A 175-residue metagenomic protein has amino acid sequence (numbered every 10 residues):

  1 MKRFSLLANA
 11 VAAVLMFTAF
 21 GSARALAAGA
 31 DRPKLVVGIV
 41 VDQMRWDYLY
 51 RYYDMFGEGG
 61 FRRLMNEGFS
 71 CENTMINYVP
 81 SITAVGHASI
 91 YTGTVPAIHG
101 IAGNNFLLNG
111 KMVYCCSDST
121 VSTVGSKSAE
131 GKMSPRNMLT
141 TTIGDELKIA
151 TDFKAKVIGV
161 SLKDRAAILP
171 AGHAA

Functional and structural regions predicted by a protein language model:
M1-V11: Bacterial N-terminal signal peptides that target proteins for export
L15-A25: C-terminal segment of classical bacterial N-terminal signal peptides
A28-R32, W46-G144, K148-I149, K163-A175: Active-site nucleophile/metal-coordination loop of metallo-enzymes that catalyze phosphate/sulfate and related
G38-V41: Hydrophobic residues in beta-strands of the RecA-like P-loop NTPase core, especially within AAA+ ATPase
D152: Basic phosphate/pyrophosphate-binding loop/patch that engages nucleotide-derived ligands
A155: Short glycine-/polar-rich loops that comprise or flank the Walker A/P-loop and associated switch/sensor motifs
I158-V160: Hydrophobic/aromatic beta-strand patches that form the interior of the parallel beta-sheet core in alpha/beta enzyme
